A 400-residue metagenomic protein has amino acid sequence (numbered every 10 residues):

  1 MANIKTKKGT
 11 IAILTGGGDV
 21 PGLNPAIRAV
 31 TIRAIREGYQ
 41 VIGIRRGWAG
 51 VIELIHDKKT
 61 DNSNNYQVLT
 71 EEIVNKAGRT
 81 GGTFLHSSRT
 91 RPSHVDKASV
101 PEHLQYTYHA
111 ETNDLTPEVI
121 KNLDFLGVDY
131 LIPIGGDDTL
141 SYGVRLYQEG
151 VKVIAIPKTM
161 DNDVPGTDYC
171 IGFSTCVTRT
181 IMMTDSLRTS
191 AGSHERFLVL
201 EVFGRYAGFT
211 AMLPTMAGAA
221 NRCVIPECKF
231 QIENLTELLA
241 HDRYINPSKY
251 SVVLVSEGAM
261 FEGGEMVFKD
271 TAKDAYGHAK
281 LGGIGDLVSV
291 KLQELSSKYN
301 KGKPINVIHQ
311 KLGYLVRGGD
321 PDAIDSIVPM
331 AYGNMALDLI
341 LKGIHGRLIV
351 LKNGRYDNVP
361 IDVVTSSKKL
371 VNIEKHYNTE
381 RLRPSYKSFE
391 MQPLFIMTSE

Functional and structural regions predicted by a protein language model:
A2-K58: N-terminal phosphate-binding or glycine-rich loops at protein starts, especially the Walker A/P-loop of NTPases
L14-T15, I44-R45, A77, H86 (+7 more regions): Short beta-strand segments
V20-V30, V51-I52, S93, N113-P117 (+7 more regions): Short glycine/serine/threonine-rich phosphate/pyrophosphate-binding segments that cradle anionic phosphate groups
A34, Y39-F125: Glycine-rich nucleotide/cofactor/substrate-binding loop typically near the N-terminus or early in the first domain
G38, I44-R45, Y147-C170, V224-Q231: Short, acidic/small-residue loops that bind anionic groups at enzyme active sites
A110-N113, N122, L126, Y130-G135 (+3 more regions): Accessory alpha-helical/coil subdomains and C-terminal extensions that flank or cap enzyme catalytic cores
K269-E400: C-terminal non-catalytic interaction/assembly regions of soluble proteins
